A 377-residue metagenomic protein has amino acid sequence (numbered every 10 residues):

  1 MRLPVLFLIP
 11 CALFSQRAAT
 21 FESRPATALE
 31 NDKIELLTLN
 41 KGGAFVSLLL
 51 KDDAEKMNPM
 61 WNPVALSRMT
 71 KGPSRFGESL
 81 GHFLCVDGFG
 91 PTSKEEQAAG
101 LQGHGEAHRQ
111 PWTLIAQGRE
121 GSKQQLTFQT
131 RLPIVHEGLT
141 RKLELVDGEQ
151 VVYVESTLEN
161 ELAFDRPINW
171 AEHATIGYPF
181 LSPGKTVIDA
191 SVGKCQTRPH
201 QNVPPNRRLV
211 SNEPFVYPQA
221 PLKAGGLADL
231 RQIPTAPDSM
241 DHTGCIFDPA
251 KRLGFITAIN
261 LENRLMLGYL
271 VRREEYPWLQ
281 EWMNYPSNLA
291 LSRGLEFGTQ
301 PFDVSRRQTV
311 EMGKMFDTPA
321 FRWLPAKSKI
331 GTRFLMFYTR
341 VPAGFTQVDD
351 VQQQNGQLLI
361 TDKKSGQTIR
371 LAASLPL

Functional and structural regions predicted by a protein language model:
M1-L8: Sec-dependent signal peptide recognition, specifically the positively charged N-region followed immediately by
L8-S15: Hydrophobic h-region of N-terminal signal peptides that target proteins for export in Gram-negative bacteria
Q16-Y153, F164-L377: Surface-exposed acidic/polar loop and edge beta-strand patches at domain peripheries
T157-L162: Asparagine-centered strand-capping/turn motif at beta-strand->loop junctions
